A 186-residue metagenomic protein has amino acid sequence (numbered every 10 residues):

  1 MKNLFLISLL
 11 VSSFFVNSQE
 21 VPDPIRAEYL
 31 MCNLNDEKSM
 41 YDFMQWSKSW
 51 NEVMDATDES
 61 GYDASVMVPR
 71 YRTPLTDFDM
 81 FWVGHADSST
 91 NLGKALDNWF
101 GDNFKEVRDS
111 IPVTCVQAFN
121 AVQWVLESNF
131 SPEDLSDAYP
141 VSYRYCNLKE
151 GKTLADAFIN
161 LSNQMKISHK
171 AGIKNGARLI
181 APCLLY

Functional and structural regions predicted by a protein language model:
N3-S13: Sec-dependent N-terminal signal peptides
S18-L185: Short S/T/G/P-rich N-terminal loop/turn motif that feeds into the first structured element of a domain
